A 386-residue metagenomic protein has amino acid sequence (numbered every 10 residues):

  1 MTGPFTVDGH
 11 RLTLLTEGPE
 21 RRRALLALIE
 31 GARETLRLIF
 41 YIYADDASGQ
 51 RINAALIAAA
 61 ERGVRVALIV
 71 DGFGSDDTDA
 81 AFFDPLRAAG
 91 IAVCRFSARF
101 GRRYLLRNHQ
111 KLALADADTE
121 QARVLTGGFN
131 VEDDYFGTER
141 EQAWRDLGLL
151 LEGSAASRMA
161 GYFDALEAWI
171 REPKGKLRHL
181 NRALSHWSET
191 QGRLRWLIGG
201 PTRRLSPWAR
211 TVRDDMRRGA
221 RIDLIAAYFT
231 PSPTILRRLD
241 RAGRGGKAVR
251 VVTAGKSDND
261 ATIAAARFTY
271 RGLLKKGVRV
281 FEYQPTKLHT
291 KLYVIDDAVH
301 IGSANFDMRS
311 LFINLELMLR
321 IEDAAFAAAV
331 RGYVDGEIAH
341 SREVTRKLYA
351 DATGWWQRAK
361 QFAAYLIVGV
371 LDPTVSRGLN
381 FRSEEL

Functional and structural regions predicted by a protein language model:
M1-L386: Charged, low-complexity intrinsically disordered terminal segments
